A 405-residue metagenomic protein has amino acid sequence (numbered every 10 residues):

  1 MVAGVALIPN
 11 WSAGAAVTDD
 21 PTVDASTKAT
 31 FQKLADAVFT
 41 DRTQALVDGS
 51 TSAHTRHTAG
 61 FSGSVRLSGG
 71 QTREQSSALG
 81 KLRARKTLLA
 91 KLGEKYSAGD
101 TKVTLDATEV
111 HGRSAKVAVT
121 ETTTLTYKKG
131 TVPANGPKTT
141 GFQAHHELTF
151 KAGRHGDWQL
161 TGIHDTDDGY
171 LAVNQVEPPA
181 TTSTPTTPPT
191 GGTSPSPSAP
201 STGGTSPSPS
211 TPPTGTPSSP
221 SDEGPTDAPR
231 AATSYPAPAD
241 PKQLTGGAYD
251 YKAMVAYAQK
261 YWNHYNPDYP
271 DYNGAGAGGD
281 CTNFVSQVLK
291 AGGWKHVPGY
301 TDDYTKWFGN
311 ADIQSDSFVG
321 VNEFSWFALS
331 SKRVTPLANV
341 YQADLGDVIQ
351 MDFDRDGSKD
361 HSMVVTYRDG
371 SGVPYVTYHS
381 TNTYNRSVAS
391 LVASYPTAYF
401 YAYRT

Functional and structural regions predicted by a protein language model:
M1-A16: Secretory targeting and sorting signals
V17-L92, K260, P267-G276, D280-A291 (+1 more regions): Core segments of small alpha/beta cavity-forming domains
D20, G136-T181, V373-H379: Short beta-strand edge/turn micro-motifs at domain boundaries
G80-T131: Surface-exposed, charged secondary-structure patches
K95, H111-A115, F308-P374: ...with weaker cross-activation on analogous glycine-rich loops/strands in unrelated enzymes
Q175-L244: Ser/Thr/Gly/Pro-rich low-complexity, disordered linker/stalk segments of secreted and cell-surface proteins
D227-A311: N-terminal capping segments
Y375, H379-T383, A389-T405: Low-complexity, Gly/Ser/Thr/Pro-rich intrinsically disordered linker/tail segments
